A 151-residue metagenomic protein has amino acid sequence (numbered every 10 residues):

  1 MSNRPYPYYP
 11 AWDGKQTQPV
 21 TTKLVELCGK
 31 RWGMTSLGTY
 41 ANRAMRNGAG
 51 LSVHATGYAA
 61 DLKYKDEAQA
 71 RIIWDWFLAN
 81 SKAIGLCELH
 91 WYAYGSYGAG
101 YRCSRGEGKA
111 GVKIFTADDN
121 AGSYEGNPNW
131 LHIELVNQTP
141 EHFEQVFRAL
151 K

Functional and structural regions predicted by a protein language model:
M1-E107, D119, P128-L135: Secreted/periplasmic proteins that engage bacterial cell-wall peptidoglycan
A110-K151: Active-site or metal-binding loop neighborhoods of secreted/extracellular toxin and effector enzymes
